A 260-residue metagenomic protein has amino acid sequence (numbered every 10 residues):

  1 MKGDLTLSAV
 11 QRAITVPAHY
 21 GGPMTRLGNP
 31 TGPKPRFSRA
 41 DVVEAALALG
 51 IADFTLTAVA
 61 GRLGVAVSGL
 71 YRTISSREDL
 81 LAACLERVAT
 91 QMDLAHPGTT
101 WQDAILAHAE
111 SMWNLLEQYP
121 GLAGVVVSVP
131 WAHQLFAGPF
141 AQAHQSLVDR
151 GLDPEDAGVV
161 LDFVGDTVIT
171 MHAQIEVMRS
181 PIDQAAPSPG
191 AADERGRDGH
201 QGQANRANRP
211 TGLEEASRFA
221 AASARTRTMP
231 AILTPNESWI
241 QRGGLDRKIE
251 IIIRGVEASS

Functional and structural regions predicted by a protein language model:
K2-T25, V177-S260: C-terminal peripheral helix-coil segments that are non-catalytic and often amphipathic
T6, I14-V16, R26-A58, R62 (+1 more regions): Short, amphipathic alpha-helix enriched in basic
G50-I51, G64-V65, Y71-L81: HTH DNA-binding helix-turn interface
I74, L85, L161: DNA major-groove recognition helix of helix-turn-helix
E86-M92: Short, basic, alpha-helical segments at the C-terminal edge of helix-turn-helix-like DNA-binding modules
D93-G138, P154-A157, L161-V164: Hydrophobic alpha-helical connector segments
V127-F163, G212-R227, G243: Amphipathic alpha-helical packing segments from all-alpha helical-bundle domains
A141-D193: A contiguous pocket-lining binding segment that forms or flanks enzyme active sites
